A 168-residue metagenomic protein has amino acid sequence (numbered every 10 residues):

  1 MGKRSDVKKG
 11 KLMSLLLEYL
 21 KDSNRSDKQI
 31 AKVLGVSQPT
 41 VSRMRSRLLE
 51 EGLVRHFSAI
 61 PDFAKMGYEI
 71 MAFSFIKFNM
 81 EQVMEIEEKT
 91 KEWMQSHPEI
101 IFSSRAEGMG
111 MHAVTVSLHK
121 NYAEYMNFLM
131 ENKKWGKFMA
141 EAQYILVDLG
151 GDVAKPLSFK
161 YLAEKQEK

Functional and structural regions predicted by a protein language model:
M1-K168: A compositional/biophysical signature of low hydrophobicity enriched in polar/charged and small residues
